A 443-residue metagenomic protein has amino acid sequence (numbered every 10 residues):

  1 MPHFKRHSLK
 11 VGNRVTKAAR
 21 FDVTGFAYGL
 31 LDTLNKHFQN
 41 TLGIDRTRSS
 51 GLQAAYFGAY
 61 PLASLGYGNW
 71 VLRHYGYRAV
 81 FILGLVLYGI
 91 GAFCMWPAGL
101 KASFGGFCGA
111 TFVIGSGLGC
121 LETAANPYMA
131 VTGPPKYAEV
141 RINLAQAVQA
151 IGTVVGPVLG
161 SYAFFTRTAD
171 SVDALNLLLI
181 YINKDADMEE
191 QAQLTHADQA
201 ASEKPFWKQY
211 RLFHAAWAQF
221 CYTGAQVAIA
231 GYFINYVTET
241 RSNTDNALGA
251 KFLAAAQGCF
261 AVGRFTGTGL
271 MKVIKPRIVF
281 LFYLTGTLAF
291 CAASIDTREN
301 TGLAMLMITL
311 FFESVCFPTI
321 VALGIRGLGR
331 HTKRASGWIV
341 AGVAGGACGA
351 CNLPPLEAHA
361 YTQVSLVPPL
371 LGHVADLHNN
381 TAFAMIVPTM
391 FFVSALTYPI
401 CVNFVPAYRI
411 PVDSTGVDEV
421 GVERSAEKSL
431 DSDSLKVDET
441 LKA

Functional and structural regions predicted by a protein language model:
M1-T24, K204: Cytosolic juxtamembrane N-terminal segment immediately preceding the first transmembrane helix of multi-pass
G25, V86-K101, T285-R298: C-terminal ends and interior cores of transmembrane alpha-helices in multi-pass membrane transporters/permeases
L31-T33, P157, K204-A254, V367: Extracytoplasmic gate region of multi-pass secondary transporters
G51-V71, A254-T266: Central cavity-lining transmembrane alpha-helices of secondary-active solute carriers, predominantly the Major
L62-G105: Conserved MFS/SLC helix-loop-helix module at the cytosolic interface between two early adjacent transmembrane helices
G91, S103-L121, T301-F317: Hydrophobic core of transmembrane alpha-helices in multi-pass small-molecule transporters, especially MFS/SLC-type
C120-P134, S314-V340, C351: Intracellular juxtamembrane helix-capping segments at the cytosolic ends of symmetry-related transmembrane helices
P135-A186: Helix-loop-helix hairpin linking two adjacent transmembrane segments in secondary transporters
